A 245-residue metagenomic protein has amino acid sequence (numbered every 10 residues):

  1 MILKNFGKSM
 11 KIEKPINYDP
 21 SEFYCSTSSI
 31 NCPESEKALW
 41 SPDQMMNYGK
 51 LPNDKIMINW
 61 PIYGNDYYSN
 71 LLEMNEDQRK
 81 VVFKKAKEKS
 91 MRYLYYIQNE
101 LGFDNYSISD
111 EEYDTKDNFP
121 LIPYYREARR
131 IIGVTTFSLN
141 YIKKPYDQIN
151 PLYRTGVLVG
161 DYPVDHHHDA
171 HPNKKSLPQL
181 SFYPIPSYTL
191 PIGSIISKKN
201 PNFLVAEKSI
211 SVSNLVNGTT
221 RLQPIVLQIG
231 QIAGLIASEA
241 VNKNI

Functional and structural regions predicted by a protein language model:
M1-I245: Flavin (FAD/FMN)-binding glycine-rich loop and adjacent Rossmann-like elements that form
